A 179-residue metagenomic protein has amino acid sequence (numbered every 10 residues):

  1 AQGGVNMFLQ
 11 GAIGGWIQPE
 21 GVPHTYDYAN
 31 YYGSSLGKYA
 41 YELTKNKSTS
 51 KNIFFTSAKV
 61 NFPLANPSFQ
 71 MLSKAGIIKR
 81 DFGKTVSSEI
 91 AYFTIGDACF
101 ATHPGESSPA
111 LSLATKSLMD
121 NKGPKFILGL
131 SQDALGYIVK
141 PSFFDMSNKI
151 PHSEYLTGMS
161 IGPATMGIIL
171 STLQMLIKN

Functional and structural regions predicted by a protein language model:
A1-N179: Non-catalytic substrate/cofactor recognition surfaces at enzyme active-site rims
